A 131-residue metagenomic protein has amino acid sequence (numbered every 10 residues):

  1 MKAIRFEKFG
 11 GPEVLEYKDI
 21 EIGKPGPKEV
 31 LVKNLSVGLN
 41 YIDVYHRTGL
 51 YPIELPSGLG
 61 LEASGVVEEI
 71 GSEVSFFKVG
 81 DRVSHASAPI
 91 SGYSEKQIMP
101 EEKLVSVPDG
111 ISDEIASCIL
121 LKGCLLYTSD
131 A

Functional and structural regions predicted by a protein language model:
M1-K2: Extreme N-terminal starter segment of soluble prokaryotic enzymes
K18, D81, S94-K96, I115: Extracytoplasmic/periplasmic beta-strand context in beta-sandwich domains, especially the cupredoxin/COX2 CuA-binding
E21-G38, T48-S91: Glycine-rich beta-strand-centered segment in the early N-terminal region that forms part of a ligand/cofactor-binding
I42-V44: Cytochrome P450 core scaffold surrounding the K-helix E-X-X-R motif and the conserved "meander" helix-loop region
A88-E101: A structural motif shared across PLP-dependent enzymes of the aminotransferase-like
I111-C118: Short pre-catalytic strand/loop immediately N-terminal to key active-site residues, enriched for Gly-Thr
L121-G123: Glycine- and charge-enriched low-complexity intrinsically disordered segments
Y127-A131: Conserved small/polar residues in nucleotide/adenosyl-binding loops
